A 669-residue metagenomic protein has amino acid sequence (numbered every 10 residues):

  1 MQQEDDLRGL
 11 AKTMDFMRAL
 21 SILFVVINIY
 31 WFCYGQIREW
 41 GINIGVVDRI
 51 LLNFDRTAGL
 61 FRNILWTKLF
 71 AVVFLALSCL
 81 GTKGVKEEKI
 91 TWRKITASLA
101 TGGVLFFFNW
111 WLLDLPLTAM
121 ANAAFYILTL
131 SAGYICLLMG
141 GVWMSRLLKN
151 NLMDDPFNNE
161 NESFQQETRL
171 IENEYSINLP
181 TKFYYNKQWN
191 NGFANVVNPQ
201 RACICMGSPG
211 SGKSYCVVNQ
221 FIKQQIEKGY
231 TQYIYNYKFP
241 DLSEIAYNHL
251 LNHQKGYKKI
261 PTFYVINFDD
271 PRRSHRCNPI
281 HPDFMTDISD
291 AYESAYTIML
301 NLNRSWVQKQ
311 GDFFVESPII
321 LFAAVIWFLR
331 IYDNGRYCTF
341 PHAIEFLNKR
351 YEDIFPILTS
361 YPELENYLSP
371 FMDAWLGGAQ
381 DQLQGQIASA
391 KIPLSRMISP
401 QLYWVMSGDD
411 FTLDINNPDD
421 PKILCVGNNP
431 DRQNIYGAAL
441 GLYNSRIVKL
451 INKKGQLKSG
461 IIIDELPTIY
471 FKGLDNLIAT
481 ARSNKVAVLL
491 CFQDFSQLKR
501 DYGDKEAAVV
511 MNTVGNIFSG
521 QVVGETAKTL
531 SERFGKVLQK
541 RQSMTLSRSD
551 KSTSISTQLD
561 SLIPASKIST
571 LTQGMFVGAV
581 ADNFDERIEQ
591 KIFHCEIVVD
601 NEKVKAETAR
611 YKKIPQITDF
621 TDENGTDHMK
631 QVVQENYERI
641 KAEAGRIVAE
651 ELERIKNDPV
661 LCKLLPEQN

Functional and structural regions predicted by a protein language model:
M1-S211, Y215, Q220, S547-R548: Basic- and hydrophobic-enriched, low-structure N-terminal and domain-boundary segments that flank ATP-binding catalytic
D15, Y235-N236, G520: Active-site-adjacent beta-strand anchor residues
N28, R38-N43, L148-M153, F157 (+5 more regions): P-loop NTPase motor domains
S78, G441, S445, N516 (+1 more regions): Hydrophobic alpha-helical segments involved in membrane association or supramolecular assembly
R169-W189, L368-D381, N516, V522-V523: N-terminal short leaders/motifs
F183-W189, N303-F313, R541-Q558: Low-complexity, polar-biased intrinsically disordered regions enriched in Pro/Ser/Thr/Gly
I478-T480, N484-A581: Conserved ATP-driven motor cores of ASCE-family P-loop NTPases powering translocation/secretion/packaging/pilus
I592-C595: N-terminal charged/capping segments associated with class I S-adenosyl-L-methionine
